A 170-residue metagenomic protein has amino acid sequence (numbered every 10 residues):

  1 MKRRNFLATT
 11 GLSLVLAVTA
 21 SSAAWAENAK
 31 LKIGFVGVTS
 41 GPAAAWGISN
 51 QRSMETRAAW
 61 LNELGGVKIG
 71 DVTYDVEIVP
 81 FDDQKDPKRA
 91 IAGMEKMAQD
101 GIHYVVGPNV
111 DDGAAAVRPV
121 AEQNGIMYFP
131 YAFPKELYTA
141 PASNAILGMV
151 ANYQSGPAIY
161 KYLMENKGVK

Functional and structural regions predicted by a protein language model:
R3-L7: N-terminal export leaders
T10-A20: Bacterial N-terminal signal peptides
A20-A26: Sec/Tat signal peptide C-region and signal peptidase I cleavage site
A26-G34, M127-Y131: Short coil-to-beta-strand
N28, R52-E77: Signal peptide-proximal N-terminal region of secreted/periplasmic/extracellular or secretory-lumen proteins
G34-R57, F81-P87, N109-D112: Extracytoplasmic "Venus flytrap"
V79-H103, K161-N166: Short, well-structured alpha-helical segments in soluble
I102-K170: Extracytoplasmic ligand/sensor domains, especially the bilobed periplasmic-binding protein
